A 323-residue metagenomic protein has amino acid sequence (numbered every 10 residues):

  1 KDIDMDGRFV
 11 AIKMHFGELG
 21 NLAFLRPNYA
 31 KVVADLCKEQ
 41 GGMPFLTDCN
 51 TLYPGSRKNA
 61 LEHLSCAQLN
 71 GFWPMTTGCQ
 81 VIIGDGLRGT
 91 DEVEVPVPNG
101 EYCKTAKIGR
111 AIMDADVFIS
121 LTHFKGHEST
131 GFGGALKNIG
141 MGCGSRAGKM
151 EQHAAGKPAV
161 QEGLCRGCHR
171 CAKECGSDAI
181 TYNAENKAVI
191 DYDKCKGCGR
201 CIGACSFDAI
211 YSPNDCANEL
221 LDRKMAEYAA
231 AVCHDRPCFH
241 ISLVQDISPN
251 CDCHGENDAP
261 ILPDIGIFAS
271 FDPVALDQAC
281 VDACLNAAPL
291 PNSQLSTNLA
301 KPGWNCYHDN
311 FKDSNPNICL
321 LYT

Functional and structural regions predicted by a protein language model:
K1-A30, Q40-D48, Y53-L321: Extended, low-polarity segments enriched in aliphatic/aromatic residues
L36: Active-site cofactor/substrate anionic-group-binding motifs, chiefly glycine- and Lys/Arg-rich phosphate-binding loops
